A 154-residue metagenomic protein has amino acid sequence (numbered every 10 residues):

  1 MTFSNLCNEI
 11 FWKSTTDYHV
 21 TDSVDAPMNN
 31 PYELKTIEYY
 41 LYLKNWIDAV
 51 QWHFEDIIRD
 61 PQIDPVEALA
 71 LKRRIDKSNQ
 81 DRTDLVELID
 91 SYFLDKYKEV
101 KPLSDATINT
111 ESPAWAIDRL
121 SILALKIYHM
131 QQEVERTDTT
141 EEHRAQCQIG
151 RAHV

Functional and structural regions predicted by a protein language model:
M1-Q62: Leu/Val/Ala/Ile-rich N-terminal alpha-helices, chiefly Sec-type signal peptides and the beginnings
N30-L43, D76, S104-L120: Short, charge/polar-rich alpha-helical segments
K44-R59, S78, L85, I89 (+2 more regions): Non-transmembrane amphipathic alpha-helical segments
E55-L71, D138-T139: Helix-loop segments that flank and shape redox-cofactor active sites
D64, L88, D95, E99-P102 (+2 more regions): Soluble, cytosolic/nucleoplasmic coiled-coil alpha-helices used as oligomeric scaffolds and tethers in large eukaryotic
A68-K77, E141-G150: Short, charged, amphipathic alpha-helical segments
D90, L94-Y128: Extended, charge-rich alpha-helical segments
A152-V154: Conserved small/polar residues in nucleotide/adenosyl-binding loops
